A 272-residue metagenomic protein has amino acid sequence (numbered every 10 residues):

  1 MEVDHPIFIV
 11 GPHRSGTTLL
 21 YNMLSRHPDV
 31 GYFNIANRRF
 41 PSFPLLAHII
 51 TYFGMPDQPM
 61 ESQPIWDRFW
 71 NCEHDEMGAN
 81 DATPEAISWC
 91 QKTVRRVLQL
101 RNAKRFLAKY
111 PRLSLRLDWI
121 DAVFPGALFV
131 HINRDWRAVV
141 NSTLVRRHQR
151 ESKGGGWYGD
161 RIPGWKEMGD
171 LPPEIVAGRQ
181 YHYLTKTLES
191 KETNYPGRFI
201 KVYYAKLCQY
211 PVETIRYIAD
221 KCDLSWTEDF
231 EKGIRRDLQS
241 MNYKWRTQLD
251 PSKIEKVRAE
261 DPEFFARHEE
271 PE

Functional and structural regions predicted by a protein language model:
M1-I7, L144-E272: PAPS-dependent sulfotransferases, especially Golgi type II membrane carbohydrate sulfotransferases
I7, G31, P125-V130, I200-V202: Hydrophobic/aromatic beta-strand patches that form the interior of the parallel beta-sheet core in alpha/beta enzyme
P12: P-loop (Walker A) phosphate-binding loop of NTP-binding proteins
S15: ATP-binding Walker
T18-D29: A conserved segment at the C-terminal end of the G1
L19, R116-A122: A short acidic, amphipathic alpha-helical/loop segment
F33-L107, G155-K166, H268: PAPS-dependent sulfation machinery
K109-P111, I120-R146: Conserved phosphate-donor/acceptor-positioning beta-strand/loop module used by diverse small-molecule
